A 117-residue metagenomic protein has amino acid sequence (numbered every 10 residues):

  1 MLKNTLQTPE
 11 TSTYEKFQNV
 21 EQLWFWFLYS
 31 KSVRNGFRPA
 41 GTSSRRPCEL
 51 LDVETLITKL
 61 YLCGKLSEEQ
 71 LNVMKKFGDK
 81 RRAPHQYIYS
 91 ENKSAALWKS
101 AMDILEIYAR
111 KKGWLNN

Functional and structural regions predicted by a protein language model:
M1-K65, K80-N117: N-terminal interaction/assembly modules
L66-K80: Short amphipathic alpha helix immediately N-terminal
